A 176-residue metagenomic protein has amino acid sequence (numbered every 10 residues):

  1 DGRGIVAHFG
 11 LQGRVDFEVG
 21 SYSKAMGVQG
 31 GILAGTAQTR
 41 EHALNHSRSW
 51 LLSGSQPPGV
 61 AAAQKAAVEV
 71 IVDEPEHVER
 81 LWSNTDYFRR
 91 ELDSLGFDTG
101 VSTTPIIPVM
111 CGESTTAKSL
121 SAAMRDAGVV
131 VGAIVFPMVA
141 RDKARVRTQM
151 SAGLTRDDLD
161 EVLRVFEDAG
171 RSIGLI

Functional and structural regions predicted by a protein language model:
A7-H42: Active-site PLP attachment segment
Y22-S23, F97-T99, P137-A140: Replace "in large, NTP-powered and nucleic-acid-processing enzymes" with "in large, NTP-powered factors and other
A34, P108-G112, Q149-S151: Short hydrophobic/aromatic beta-strand micro-patches that form the beta-sheet surface supporting nucleotide- or nucleic
A37, P57, F136-M138: Short, ordered loop/turn segments at secondary-structure junctions
S47-Q56: A short glycine-threonine-serine/GTX helix/turn-capping micro-motif
P58, A62-V130: Conserved PLP-dependent catalytic core of the aminotransferase class-I/II
D126-V130, M138-I176: PLP-dependent enzyme catalytic core of the Aspartate aminotransferase-like
